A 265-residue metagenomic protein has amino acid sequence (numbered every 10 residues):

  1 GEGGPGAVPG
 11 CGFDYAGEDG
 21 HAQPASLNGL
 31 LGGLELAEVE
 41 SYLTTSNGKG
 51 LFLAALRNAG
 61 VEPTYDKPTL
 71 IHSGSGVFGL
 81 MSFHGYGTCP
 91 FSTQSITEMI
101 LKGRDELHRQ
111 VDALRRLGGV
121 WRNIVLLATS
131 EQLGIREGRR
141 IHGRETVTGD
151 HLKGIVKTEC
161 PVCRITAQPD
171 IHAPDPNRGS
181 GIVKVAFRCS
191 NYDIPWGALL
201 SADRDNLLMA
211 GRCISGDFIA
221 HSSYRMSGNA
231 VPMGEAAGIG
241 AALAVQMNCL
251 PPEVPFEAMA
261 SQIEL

Functional and structural regions predicted by a protein language model:
E2-L265: Flavin (FAD/FMN)-binding glycine-rich loop and adjacent Rossmann-like elements that form
